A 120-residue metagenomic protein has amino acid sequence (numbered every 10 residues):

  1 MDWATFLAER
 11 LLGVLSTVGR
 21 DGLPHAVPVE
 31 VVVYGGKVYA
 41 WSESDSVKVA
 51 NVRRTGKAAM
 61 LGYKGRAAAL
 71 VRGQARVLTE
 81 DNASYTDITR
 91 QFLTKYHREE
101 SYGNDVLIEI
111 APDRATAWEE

Functional and structural regions predicted by a protein language model:
M1-G13: Short, basic/aromatic recognition patches
D2, T17-G22, K95-G103: Short helix-to-loop capping/linker segments positioned immediately adjacent to catalytic or ligand/cofactor-binding
R10-S44, A58-L61, L70-V71: Short beta-strand segments
T55: Acidic-histidine catalytic/liganding microenvironments
A67-E120: Charged, gly/pro-rich active-site loop segments
